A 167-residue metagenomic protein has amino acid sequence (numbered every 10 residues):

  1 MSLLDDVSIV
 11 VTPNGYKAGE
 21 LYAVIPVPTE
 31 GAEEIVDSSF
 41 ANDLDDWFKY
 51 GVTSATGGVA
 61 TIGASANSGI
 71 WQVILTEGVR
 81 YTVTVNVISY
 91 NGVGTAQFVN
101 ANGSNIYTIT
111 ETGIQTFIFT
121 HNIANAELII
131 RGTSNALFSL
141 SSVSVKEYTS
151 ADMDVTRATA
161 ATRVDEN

Functional and structural regions predicted by a protein language model:
M1-N167: Polar, enzyme-active/binding microenvironments
